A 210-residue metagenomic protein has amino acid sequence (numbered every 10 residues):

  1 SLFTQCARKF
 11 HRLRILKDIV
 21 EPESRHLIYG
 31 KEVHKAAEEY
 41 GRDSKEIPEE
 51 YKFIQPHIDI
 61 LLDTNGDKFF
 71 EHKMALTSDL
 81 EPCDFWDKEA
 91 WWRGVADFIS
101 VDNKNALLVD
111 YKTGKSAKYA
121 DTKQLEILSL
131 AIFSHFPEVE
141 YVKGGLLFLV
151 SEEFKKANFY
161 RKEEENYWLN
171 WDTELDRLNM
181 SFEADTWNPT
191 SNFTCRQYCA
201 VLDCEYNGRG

Functional and structural regions predicted by a protein language model:
S1-K45, E71: Nuclease catalytic cores
S1-Q5, W86-I99, E164-L169: An acidic intrinsically disordered interaction segment
A7-V20, N105-V109, E174-T186: Short amphipathic alpha-helical segments and their helix-coil junctions
L13-L16, R25, P48-E49, G66-K73 (+1 more regions): Short coil/turn segments at secondary-structure boundaries
I19, E23-L27, G114-Y119, P189 (+1 more regions): Short, charged/polar micro-motifs that form catalytic or ligand-binding hotspots
K35-L108, G114-K118, K123, S134-G145 (+1 more regions): Catalytic cores of nuclease domains that cleave nucleic-acid phosphodiester backbones
L76-C83, K88-E89, A120, L130-G210: Metal-dependent nuclease catalytic regions and adjoining charged, substrate-binding loops involved in nucleic-acid end
